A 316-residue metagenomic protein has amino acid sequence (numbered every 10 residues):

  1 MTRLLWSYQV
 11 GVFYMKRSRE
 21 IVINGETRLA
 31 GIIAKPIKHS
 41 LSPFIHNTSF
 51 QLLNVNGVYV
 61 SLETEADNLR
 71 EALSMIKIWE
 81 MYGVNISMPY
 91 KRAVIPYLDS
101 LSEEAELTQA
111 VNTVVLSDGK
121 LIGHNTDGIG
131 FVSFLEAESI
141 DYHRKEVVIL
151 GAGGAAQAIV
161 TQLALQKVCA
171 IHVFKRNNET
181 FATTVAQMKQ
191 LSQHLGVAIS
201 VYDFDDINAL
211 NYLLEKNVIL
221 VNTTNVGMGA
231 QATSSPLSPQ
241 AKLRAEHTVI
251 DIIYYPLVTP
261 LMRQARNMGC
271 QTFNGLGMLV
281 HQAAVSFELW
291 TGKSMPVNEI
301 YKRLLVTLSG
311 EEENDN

Functional and structural regions predicted by a protein language model:
K16, I23-E138: Phosphate/diphosphate ligand-binding glycine-rich loop within oxidoreductases
I23-N24, Y142-H143, L165, S238-E246: Short, conserved loop/helix-junction motifs that constitute active-site signature segments in enzyme catalytic cores
A34, N125, R144-A164: Glycine-rich adenosine-cofactor-binding loop
L165-A170, C270: Conserved S-adenosyl-L-methionine
V168-L191: NAD(P)-binding Rossmann-fold cofactor-contacting core
V197-T272: Rossmann-like adenosine-cofactor binding region
T248, I252-N316: Adenosine-phosphate binding glycine-rich loop
